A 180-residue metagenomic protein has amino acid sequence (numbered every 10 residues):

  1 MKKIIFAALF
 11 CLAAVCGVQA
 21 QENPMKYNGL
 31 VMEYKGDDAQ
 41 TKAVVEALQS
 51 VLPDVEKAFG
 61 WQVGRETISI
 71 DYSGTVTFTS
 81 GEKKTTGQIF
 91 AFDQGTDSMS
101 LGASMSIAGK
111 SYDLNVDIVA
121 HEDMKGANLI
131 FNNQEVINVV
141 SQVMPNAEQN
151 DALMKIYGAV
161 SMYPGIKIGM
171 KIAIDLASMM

Functional and structural regions predicted by a protein language model:
I4-A13: Sec-dependent N-terminal signal peptides
C16-A20: Sec/Tat signal peptide C-region and signal peptidase I cleavage site
E22-M180: Subset-of-secretome marker
